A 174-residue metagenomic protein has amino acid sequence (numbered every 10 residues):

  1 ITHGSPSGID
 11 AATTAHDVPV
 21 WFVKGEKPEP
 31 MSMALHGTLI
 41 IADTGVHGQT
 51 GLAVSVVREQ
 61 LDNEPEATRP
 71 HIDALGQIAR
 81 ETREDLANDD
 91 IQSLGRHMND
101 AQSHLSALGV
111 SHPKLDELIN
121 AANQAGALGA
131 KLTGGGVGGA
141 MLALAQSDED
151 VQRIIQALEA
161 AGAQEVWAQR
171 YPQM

Functional and structural regions predicted by a protein language model:
T2-S5, I9-K131, L142-M174: C-terminal nucleotide
G139: Conserved glycine-rich beta-strand-loop-beta hairpin in the small C-terminal domain of fold type I
